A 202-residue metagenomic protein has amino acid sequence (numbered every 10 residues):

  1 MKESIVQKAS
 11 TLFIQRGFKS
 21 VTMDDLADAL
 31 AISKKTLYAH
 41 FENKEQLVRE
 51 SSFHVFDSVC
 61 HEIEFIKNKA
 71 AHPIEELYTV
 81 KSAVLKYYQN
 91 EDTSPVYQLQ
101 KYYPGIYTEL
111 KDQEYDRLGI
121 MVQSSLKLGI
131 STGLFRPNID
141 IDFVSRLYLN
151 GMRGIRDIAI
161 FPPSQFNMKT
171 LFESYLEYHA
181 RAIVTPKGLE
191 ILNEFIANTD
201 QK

Functional and structural regions predicted by a protein language model:
S4, K8, L12-Q46, E50: Helix-turn-helix
E50, E64-S94, S145-Y148: Hydrophobic alpha-helical connector segments
S52-C60: Short, basic, alpha-helical segments at the C-terminal edge of helix-turn-helix-like DNA-binding modules
I66, P95-L99, A159-P162: Secondary-structure edge/capping motif, primarily at the C-terminal ends of alpha-helices and the immediately following
E75, Q113, S131-L147, Q165-T170 (+1 more regions): All-alpha amphipathic helical-bundle segments outside canonical DNA-binding/catalytic cores that form hydrophobic
Q89-S124, S131-F135, I139, F143: Short secondary-structure transition hinges
S124-L128, T132, Q165-K202: C-terminal peripheral helix-coil segments that are non-catalytic and often amphipathic
